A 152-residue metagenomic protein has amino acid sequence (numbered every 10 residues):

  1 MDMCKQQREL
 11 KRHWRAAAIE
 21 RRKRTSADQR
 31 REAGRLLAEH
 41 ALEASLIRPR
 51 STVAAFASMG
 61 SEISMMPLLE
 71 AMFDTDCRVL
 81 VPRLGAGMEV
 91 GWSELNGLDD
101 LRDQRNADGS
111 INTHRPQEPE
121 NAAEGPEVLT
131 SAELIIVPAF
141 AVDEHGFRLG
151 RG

Functional and structural regions predicted by a protein language model:
D2-S131: N-terminal active-site beta-alpha-beta segment that forms phosphate/nucleotide-binding and substrate-recognition loops
A18, S131-R151: Active-site beta-strand/loop microenvironment that shapes enzyme catalytic pockets
